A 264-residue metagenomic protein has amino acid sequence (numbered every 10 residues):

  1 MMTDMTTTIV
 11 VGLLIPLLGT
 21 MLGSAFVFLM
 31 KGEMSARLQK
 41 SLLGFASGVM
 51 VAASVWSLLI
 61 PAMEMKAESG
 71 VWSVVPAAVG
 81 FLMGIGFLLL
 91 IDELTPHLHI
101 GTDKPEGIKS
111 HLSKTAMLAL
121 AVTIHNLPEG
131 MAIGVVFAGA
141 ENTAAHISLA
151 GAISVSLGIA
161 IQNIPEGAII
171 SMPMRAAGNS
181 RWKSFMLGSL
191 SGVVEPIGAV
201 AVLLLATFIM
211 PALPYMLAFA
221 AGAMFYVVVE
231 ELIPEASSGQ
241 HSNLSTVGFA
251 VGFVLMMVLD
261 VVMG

Functional and structural regions predicted by a protein language model:
M1-G264: Intrinsically disordered, metal-sensing/regulatory segments
